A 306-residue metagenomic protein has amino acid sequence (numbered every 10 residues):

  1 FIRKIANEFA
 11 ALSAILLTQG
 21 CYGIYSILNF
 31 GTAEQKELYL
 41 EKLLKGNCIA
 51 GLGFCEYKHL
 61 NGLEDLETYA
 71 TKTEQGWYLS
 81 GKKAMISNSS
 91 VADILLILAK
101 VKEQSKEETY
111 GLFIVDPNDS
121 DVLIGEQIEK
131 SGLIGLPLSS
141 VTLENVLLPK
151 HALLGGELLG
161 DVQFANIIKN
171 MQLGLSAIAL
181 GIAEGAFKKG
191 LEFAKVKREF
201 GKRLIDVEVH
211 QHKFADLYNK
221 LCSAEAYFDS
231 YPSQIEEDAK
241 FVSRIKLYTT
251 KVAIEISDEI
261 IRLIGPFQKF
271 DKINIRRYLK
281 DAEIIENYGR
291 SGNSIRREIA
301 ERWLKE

Functional and structural regions predicted by a protein language model:
F1-E37, E41-G46, N88-I94: Internal helix-loop-helix
K45-C55: A short, Trp-centered hydrophobic/proline-enriched beta-strand micro-motif
T68-T71: A structural signal for short hydrophobic beta-strand segments in well-ordered beta-sheet cores
S80-I124: A short core secondary-structure module
A84-S89, G174, I285-G289: Glycine-rich phosphate/pyrophosphate-binding beta-alpha loops
G125-C222, I285: Glycine-rich beta->alpha junctions and the first turn(s) of the following alpha-helix
L191, K195, E199-K202, Y218-K251 (+1 more regions): C-terminal helix-coil-helix/basic helical segment that borders enzyme active sites and/or dimer interfaces and provides
I264-E306: Glycine-rich phosphate/cofactor-binding loops in nucleotide/flavin-utilizing enzymes
